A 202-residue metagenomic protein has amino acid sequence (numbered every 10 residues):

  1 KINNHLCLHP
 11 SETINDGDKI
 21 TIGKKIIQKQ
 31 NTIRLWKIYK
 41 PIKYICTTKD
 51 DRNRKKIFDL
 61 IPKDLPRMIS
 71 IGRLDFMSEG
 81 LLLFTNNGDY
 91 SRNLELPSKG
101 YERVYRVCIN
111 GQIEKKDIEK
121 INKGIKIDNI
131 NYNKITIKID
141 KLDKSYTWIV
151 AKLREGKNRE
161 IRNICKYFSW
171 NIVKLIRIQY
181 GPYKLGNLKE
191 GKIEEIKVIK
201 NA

Functional and structural regions predicted by a protein language model:
K1-A202: Basic, flexible Lys/Arg- and Gly-enriched helix-loop patches that mediate nucleic-acid binding at interfaces with rRNA
